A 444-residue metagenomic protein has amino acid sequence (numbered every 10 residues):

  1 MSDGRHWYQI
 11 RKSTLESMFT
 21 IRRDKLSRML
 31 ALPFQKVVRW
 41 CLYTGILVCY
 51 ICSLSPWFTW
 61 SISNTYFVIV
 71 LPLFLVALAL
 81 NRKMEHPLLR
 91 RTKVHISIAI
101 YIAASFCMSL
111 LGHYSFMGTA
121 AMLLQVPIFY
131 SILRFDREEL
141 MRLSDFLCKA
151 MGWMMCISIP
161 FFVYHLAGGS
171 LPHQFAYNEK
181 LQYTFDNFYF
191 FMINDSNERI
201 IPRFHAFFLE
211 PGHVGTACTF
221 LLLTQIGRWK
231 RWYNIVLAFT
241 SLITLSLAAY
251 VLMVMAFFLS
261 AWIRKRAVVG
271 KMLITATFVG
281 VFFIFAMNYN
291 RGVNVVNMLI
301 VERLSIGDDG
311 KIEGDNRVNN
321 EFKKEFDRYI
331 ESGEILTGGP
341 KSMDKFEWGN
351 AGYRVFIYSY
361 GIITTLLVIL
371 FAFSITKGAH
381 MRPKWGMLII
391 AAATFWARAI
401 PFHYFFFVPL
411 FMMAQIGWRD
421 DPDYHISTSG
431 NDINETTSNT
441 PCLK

Functional and structural regions predicted by a protein language model:
G4-M84, I102-M108, F356, G386-A393 (+1 more regions): N-terminal signal-anchor transmembrane segment
L71-L78, M387-A392, P401-K444: Transmembrane alpha-helices of multi-pass inner-membrane enzymes
I102-S105, S144-F190: Hydrophobic alpha-helical transmembrane segments
L110-V163, V368-S374: Transmembrane alpha-helical segments and their membrane-water interfaces
C148-G168, S196-L245, V251-W262: Alpha-helical transmembrane segments of multi-pass inner-membrane proteins
V163, R264-G307: A membrane-periplasm/extracellular boundary helix in multi-pass inner-membrane enzymes that assemble envelope glycans
F257-F258, A267, K271-A276, S359-W396: Hydrophobic transmembrane alpha-helices and their immediate junctions
G310-E347, I362-T365: TM-adjacent membrane-interface loops and short helices in multi-pass inner/ER membrane proteins
